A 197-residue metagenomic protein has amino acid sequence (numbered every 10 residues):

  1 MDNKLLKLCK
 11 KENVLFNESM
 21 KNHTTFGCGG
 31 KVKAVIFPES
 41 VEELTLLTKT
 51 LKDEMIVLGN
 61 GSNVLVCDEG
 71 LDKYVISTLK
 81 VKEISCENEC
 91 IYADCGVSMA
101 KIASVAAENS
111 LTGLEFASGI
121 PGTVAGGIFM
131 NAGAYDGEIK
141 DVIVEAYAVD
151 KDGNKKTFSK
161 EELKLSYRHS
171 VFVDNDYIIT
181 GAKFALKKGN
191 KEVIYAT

Functional and structural regions predicted by a protein language model:
M1-V124: Anion-binding (especially nucleotide phosphate/pyrophosphate-binding) glycine-rich loop and adjoining beta-alpha core
L15-F16, N22, C28, V64 (+1 more regions): Phosphate/pyrophosphate- and phosphate-bearing ligand-binding catalytic cores of soluble enzymes
I36, I76, A93, A146-A148 (+2 more regions): Preference for bulky hydrophobic residues occupying beta-strand positions in well-ordered beta-sheet regions
E39-V41, D68-G70, L79-V81, G133 (+3 more regions): Short loop segments at secondary-structure junctions
D72, V144, T180: Change "...and in nucleic-acid phosphodiester-cleaving endonucleases..." to "...and in nucleic-acid processing enzymes
C86-N88, G127-I128, Y177-G181: Acidic/polar active-site rim loop that often engages polyanionic ligands
V105-T157: Hydrophobic alpha-helical segments and helix pairs
